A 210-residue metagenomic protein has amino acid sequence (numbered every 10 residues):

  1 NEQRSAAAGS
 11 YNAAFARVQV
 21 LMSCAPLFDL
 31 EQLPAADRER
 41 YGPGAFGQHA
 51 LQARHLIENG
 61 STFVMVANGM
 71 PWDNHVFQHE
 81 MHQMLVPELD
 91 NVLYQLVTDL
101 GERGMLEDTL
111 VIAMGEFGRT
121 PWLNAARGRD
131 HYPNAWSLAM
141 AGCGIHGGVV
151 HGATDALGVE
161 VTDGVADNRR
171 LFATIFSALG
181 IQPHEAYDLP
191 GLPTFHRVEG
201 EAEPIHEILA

Functional and structural regions predicted by a protein language model:
N1-A210: Ligand-binding pockets and gating/stacking loops
